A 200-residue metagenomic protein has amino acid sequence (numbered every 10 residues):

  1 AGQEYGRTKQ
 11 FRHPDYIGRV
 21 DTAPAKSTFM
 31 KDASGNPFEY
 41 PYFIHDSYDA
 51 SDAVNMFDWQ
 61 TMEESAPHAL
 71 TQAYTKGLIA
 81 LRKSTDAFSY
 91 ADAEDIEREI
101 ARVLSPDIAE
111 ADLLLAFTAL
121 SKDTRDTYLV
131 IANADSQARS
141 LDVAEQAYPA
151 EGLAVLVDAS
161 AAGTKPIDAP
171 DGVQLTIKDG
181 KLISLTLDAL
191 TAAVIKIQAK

Functional and structural regions predicted by a protein language model:
A1-A150: Loop/helix patches that line or flank the sugar-binding groove of alpha-linked glycan CAZymes
F11-R12, L141-V143, K165-A169, I197: Short conserved micro-motifs at the rims of enzyme active sites and ligand-binding pockets
N133-A134, A159, I197: Residues immediately flanking
L153-A154: A short tyrosine-centered beta-strand micro-motif
V157-G180: Solvent-exposed beta-strand/loop surfaces of large extracellular or lumenal domains
G172-K200: C-terminal beta-strand-rich structural cap/linker in extracellular carbohydrate-active enzymes
